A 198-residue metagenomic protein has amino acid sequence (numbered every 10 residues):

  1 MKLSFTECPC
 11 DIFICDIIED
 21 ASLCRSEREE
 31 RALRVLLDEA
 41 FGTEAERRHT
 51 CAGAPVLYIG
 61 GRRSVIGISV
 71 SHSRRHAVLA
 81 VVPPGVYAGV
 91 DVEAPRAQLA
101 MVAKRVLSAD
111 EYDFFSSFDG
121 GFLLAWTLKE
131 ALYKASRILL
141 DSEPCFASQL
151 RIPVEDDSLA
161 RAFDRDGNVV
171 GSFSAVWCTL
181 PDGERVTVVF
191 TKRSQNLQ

Functional and structural regions predicted by a protein language model:
M1-Q198: Core catalytic alpha/beta fold that binds nucleotide/phospho-ligands
